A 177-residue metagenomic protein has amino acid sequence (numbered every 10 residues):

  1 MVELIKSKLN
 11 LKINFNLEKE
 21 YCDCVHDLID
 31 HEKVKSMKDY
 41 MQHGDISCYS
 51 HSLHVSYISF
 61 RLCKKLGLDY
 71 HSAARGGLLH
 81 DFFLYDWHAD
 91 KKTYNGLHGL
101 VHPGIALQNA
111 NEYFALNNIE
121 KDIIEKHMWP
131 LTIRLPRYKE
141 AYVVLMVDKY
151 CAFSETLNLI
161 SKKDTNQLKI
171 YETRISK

Functional and structural regions predicted by a protein language model:
M1-K177: Metal-dependent phosphohydrolase cores
